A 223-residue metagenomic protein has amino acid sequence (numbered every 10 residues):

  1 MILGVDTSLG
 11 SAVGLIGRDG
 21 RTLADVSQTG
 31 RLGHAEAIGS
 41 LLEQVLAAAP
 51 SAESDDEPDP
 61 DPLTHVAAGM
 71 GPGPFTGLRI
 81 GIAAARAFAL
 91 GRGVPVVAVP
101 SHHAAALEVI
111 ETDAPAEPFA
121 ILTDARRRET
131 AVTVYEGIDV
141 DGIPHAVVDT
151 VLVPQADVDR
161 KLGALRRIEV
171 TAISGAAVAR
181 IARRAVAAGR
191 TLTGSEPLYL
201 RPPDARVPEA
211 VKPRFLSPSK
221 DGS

Functional and structural regions predicted by a protein language model:
M1-R21, T29-A37, V97-S223: Oxyanion-binding and handling regions
E36-G39, I82: Conserved active-site region of classical short-chain dehydrogenase/reductase
L42, A85, A106: Generic structural marker for isolated residues within well-ordered, non-membrane alpha-helices of soluble domains
L42-T64, G137: Phosphate/pyrophosphate-binding loops at sites that engage ATP/ADP/AMP, CoA/4′-phosphopantetheine, polyphosphate
E43-Q44, L90, R180-R184: Short glycine/serine- and small hydrophobic-enriched flexible loop segments
A52-D55, D59-D61, A89-V99, A114: Phosphate-handling active-site elements
A67-P95, S101: DPxDG-like acidic metal-binding loop motif
